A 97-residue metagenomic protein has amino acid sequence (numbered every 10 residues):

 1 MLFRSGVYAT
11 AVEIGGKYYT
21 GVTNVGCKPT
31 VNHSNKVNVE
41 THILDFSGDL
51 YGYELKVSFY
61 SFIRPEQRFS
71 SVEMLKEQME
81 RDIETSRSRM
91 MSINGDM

Functional and structural regions predicted by a protein language model:
M1-M97: Phosphate/ribose-recognition catalytic cores of enzymes acting on nucleotide-derived substrates
